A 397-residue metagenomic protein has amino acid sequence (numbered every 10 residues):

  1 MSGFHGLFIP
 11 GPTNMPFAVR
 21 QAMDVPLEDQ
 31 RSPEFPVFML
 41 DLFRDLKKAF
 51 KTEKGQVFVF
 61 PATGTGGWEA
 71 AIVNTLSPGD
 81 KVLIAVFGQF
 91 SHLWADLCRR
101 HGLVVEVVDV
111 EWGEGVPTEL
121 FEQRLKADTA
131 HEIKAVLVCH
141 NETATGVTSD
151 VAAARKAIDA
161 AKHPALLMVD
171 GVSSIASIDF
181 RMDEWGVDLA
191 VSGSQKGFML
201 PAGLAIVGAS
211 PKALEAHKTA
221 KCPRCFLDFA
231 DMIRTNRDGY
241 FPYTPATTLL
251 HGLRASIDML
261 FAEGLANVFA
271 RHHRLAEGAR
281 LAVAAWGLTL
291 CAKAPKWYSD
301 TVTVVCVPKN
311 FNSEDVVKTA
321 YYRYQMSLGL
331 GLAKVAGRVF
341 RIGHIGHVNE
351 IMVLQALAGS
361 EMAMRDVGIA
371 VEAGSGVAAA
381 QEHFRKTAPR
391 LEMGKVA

Functional and structural regions predicted by a protein language model:
F4-F60, T65: A glycine-/small-polar-enriched, mobile loop at the entrance of the PLP active site in fold-type I
N14-M15, Q195-A285: Active-site C-terminal subdomain of aminotransferase-like
G55-L83, F87, S91-D96: Conserved beta-loop-alpha segment that forms the PLP phosphate-binding cup at the N-terminus of a helix
V116-S174: Active-site phosphate-binding strand-loop segment of PLP-dependent enzymes
D183-Q195: Conserved active-site segment immediately N-terminal to the catalytic lysine that forms the internal aldimine
T289-R323: Conserved PLP-binding catalytic core of the aspartate aminotransferase-like
K334, R338-A397: PLP-dependent enzyme catalytic core of the Aspartate aminotransferase-like
